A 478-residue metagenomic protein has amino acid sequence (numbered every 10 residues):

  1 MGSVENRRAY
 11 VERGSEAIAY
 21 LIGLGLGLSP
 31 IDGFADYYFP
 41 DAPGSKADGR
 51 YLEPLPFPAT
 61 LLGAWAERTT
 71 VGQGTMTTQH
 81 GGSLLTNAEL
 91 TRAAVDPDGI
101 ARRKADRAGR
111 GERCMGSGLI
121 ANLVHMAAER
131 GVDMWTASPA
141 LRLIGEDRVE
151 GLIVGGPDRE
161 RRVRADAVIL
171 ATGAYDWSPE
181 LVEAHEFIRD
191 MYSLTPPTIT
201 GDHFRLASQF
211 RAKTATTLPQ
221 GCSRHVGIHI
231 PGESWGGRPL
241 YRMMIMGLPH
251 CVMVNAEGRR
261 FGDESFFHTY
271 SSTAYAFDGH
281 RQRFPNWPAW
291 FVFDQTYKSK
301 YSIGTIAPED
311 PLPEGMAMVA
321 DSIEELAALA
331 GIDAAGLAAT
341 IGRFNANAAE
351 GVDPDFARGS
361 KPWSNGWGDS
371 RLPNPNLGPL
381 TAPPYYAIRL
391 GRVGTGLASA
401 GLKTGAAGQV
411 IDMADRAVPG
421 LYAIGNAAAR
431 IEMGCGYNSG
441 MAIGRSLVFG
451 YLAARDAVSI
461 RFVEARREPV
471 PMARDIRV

Functional and structural regions predicted by a protein language model:
A9-R159, G227-I228, I341, A348-P379: Conserved redox-cofactor binding core of oxidoreductases
G33, P40-P43, P179-E183, G434: Short, solvent-exposed loop/turn and secondary-structure capping segments
G63-A93, F204-G336: An anion/pyrophosphate-binding glycine-rich loop and adjacent beta-alpha core in soluble alpha-beta enzymes
R110-S117, E129, G156-G232, D278 (+4 more regions): Glycine-rich loop(s) and the adjacent beta-strand/alpha-helix scaffold that form part
L141-R148, G336-I431: A glycine-rich dinucleotide-binding beta-alpha-beta segment and adjacent secondary-structure elements that constitute
R159-R164, I306-D310, G396-E464: C-terminal structured subdomain/cap of oxidoreductase catalytic cores
T195-P196, L240-I245, F267, R281 (+2 more regions): Short Gly/Pro-enriched turn/cap motifs at secondary-structure boundaries
Q282-Y386, A453-D456, I460, R467-V478: Helix-rich C-terminal "cap"/substrate-channel and partner-interaction subdomain that packs against the flavin-binding
